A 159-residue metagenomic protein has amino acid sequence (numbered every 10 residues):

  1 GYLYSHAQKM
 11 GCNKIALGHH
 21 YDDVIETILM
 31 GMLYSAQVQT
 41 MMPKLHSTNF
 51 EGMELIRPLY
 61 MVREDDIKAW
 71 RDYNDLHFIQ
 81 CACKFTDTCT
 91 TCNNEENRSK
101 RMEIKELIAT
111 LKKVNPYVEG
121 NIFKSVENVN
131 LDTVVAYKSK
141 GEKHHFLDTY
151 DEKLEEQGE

Functional and structural regions predicted by a protein language model:
G1-D66, I122, S139, K143: Active-site adenylate/phosphate-handling loop in enzymes that bind or generate adenylated species
D22, V62-K124: Mid-to-C-terminal catalytic subdomains of enzymes that bind/position adenosyl phosphate moieties or nucleic-acid
L29-Q37, D72-L76, E127: A generic structural signal for secondary-structure junctions that act as hinges or helix/strand caps at the edges
Y34-A36, E106-A109, Y150-D151: Short alpha-helix boundary/capping motifs
Q37, M41, P116-E119, N130 (+1 more regions): Residue-level signal for secondary-structure boundary elements
L45-G52, E127-E159: AMP-forming adenylation/ATP pyrophosphatase catalytic core
